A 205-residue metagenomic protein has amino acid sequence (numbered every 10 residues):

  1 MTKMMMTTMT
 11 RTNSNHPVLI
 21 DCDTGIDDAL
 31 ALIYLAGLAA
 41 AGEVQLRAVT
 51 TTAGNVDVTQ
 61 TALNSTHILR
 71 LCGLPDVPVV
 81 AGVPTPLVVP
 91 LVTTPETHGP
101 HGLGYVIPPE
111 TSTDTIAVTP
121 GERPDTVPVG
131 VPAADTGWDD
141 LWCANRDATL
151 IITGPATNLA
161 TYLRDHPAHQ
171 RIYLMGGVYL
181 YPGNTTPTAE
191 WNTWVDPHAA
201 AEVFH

Functional and structural regions predicted by a protein language model:
M1-R11, I116: Compositionally biased low-complexity segments, especially N-terminal hydrophobic helices that form the hydrophobic
N13-T66, P75, H101, V106-H205: Active-site histidine-anchored catalytic micro-motif
V58-L69, V89-V92, E96: Metal-dependent catalytic neighborhoods of phosphoester/phosphodiester hydrolases
I68-V80: A glycine-rich helix N-cap at a beta->alpha junction
V80-E110: Surface-exposed loop and adjacent secondary-structure segments within mature catalytic domains
